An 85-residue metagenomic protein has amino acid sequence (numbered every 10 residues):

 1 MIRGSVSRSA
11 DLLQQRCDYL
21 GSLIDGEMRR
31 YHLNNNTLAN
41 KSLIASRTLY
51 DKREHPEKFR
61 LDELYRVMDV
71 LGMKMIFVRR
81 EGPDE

Functional and structural regions predicted by a protein language model:
M1-S22, G82-E85: N-terminal flexible/basic segments that precede or flank functional cores
L23, N34, R60-E63: Residues that mark the N-terminal boundary/hinge immediately upstream of a DNA-recognition element
M28, A39, M68: The alpha-helix within a helix-turn-helix
M28-R30, K58: Short amphipathic helical patch at the helix-1/turn junction of helix-turn-helix
H32-Y50: Short alpha-helical DNA-recognition segment
P56-M68: Short, basic-rich loop-to-helix N-cap that marks the start of a DNA-contacting helix
G72-E85: Short C-terminal boundary/hinge segments that cap the last helix of small helical domains
